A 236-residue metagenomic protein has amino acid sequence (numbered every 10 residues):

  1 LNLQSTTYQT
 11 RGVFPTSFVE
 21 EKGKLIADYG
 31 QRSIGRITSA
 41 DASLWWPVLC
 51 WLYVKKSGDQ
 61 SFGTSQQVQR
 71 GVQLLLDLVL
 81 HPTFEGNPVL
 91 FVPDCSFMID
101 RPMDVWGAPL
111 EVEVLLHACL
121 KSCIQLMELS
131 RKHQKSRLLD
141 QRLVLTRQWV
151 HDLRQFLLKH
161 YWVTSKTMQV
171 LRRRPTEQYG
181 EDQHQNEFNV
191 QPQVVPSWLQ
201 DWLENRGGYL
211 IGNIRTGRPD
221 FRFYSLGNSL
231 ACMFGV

Functional and structural regions predicted by a protein language model:
L1-G86, L110-H117, F221, S225: Aromatic-rich carbohydrate-recognition surfaces in CAZymes
Q9-R11, P93, W106, L115-V236: Catalytic cores of carbohydrate-active enzymes
T16-I37, V92-P109, W202-G217: Acidic/His metal-coordination segments adjacent to aromatic residues that form catalytic metal sites in metalloenzymes
I26, G30, L52, F91 (+4 more regions): Generic alpha-helix signal with a bias toward terminal, lower-confidence helices and secondary-structure junctions
F62-G63, D100-M103, Q134-R137: A generic structural signal for short coil/turn motifs at secondary-structure boundaries
G71, L78, D100-D104, P175-D182: Short alpha-helical interface elements
F84-D94: C-terminal ends of transmembrane alpha-helices and the immediately adjacent extracellular/lumenal or cytosolic loop
